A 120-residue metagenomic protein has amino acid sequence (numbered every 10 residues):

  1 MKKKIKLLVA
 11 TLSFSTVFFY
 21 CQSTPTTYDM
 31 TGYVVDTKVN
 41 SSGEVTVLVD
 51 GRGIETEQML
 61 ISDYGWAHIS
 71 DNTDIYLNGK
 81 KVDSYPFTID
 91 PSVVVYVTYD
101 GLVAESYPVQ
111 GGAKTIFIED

Functional and structural regions predicted by a protein language model:
K4-K6, F19-M59, K80-D120: Short, flexible, surface-exposed loop segments at domain boundaries
V9-V17: Bacterial N-terminal signal peptides
L12, A67-I69, T115: Short stretches within intrinsically disordered, low-complexity N-terminal or propeptide regions
I61-D83: Beta-strand/loop nucleic-acid-binding surfaces
